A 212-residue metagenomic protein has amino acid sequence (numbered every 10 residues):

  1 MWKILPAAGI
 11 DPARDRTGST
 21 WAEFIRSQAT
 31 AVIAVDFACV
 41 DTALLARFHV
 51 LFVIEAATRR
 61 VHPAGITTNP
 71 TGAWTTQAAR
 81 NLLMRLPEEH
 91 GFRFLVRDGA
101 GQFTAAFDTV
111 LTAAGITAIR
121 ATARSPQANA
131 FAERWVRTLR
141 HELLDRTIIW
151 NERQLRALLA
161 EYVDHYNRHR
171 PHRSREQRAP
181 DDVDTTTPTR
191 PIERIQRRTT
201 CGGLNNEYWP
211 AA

Functional and structural regions predicted by a protein language model:
M1-A212: Charged DNA-binding/catalytic regions of mobile-element recombinases
